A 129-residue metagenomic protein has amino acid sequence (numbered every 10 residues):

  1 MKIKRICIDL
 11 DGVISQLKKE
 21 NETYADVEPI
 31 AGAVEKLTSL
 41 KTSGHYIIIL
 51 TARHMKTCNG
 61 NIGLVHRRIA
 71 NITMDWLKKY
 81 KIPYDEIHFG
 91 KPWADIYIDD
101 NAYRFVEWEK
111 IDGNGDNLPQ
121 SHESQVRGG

Functional and structural regions predicted by a protein language model:
M1-G129: Catalytic phosphate/metal-binding cores of nucleic-acid and nucleotide-processing enzymes, i.e., regions that mediate
